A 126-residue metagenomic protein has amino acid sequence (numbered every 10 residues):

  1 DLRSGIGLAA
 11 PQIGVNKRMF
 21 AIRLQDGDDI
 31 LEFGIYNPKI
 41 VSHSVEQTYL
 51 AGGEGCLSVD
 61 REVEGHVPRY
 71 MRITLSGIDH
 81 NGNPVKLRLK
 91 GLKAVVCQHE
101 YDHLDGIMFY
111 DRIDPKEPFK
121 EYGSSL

Functional and structural regions predicted by a protein language model:
D1-L126: Positively charged
